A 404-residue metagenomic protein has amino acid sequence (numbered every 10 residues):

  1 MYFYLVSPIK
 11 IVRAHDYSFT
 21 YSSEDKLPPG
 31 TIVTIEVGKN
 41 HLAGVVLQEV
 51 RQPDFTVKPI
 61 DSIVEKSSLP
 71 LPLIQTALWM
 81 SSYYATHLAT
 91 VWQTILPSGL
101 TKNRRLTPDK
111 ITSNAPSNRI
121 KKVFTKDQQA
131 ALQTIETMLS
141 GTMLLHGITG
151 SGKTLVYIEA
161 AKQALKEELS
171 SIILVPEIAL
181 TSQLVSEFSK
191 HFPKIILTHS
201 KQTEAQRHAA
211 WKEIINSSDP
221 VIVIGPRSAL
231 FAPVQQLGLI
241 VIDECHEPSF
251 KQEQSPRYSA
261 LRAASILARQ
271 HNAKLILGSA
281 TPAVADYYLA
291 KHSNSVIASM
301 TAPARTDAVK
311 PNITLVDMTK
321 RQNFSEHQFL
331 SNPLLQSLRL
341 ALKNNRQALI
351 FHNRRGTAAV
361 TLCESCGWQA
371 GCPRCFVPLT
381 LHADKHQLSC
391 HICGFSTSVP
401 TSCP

Functional and structural regions predicted by a protein language model:
M1-S279, D286-A308, K343: Accessory, non-ATPase domains that flank or precede helicase/AAA+ motor cores in DNA-metabolism machines
F3-S7, T314, C403-P404: Active-site-flanking beta-strand signature of metal-NTP-handling nucleotidyl enzymes and homologous cyclase-like
P53, Q202, P282, A304 (+4 more regions): Residue-level detector of flexible, active-site-proximal loop/helix-junction positions within diverse enzyme catalytic
I111-N114, N312-L315, S402: Short, basic/glycine-rich phosphate-binding loops at helix/coil junctions that contact nucleotide phosphates
I215-V223, T319-E326, S398-S402: A polyampholytic, Gly/Pro-enriched intrinsically disordered region
I266-G278, A283-S365: Conserved interdomain linker/interface between the two RecA-like ATPase lobes of SF2 helicase motors
N353-P404: Conserved helicase/translocase motor-coupling segment
